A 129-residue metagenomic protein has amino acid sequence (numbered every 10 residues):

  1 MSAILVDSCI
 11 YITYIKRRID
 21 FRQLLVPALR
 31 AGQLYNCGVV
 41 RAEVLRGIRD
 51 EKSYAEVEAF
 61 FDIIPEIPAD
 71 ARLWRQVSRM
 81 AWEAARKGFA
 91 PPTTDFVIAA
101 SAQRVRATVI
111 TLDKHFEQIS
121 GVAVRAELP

Functional and structural regions predicted by a protein language model:
M1-A3, L24, A99, Q103-P129: Acidic, PIN/NYN-like endoribonuclease modules and their adjacent C-terminal/linker elements
M1-N36, R46-A59: Short, well-structured N-terminal submotif of metal-dependent ribonuclease cores
V6-D7, C37, A90-P92, D113 (+1 more regions): Histidine- and aromatic-rich ligand-binding microenvironments
D7-S8, V44, V77, A102: Generic structural signal for small/hydrophobic residues in well-ordered secondary structure, especially within
Y11, R41-V44, F116-E117: A generic structural signal for short hydrophobic patches within well-formed alpha-helices
A42-L45, E58-F61, S78: Amphipathic alpha-helical segments within well-ordered protein domains
E51-A55, A84-A85, A126-P129: Short, hinge-like loop/turn segments at secondary-structure boundaries
P65-L112: Active-site neighborhoods of divalent-metal-dependent phosphate/nucleic-acid chemistry enzymes
